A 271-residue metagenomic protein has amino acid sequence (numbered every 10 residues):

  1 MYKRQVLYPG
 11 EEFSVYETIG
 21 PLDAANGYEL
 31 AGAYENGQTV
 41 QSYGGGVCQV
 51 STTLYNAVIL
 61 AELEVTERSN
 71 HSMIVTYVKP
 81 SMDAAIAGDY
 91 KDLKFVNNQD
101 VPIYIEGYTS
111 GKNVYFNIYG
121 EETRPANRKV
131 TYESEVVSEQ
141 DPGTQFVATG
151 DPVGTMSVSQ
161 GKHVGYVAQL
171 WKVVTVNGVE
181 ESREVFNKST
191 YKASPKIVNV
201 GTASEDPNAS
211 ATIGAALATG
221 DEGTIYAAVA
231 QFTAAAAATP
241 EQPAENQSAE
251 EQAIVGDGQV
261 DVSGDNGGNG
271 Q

Functional and structural regions predicted by a protein language model:
K3-Q271: Well-ordered beta-sheet/strand-loop patches within structured domains
